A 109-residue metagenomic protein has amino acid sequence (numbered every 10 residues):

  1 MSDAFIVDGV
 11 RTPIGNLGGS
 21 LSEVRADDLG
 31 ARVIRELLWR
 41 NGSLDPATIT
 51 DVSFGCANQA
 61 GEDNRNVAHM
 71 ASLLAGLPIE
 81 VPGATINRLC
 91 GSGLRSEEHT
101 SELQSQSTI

Functional and structural regions predicted by a protein language model:
M1-V24, E36: Condensing-enzyme catalytic core mediating Claisen C-C bond formation in acyl metabolism
D8-V10, N41, C56-A57: Fold-independent oxyanion-binding glycine-rich loops and adjacent beta-strand/coil segments at enzyme active sites
T12-G15, L38-S43, L73-L77: Generic secondary-structure signature for well-ordered alpha-helical cores
V24, S53-S101: Conserved catalytic cysteine-centered active-site region of acyl-thioester-dependent Claisen-condensing enzymes
A26-G42, V67-A71, S96: Short, well-ordered amphipathic alpha-helical segments that serve as non-catalytic structural scaffolds within diverse
S43-T50: Glycine- and aromatic-enriched membrane insertion/assembly motifs of diderm outer-membrane and organelle channel
E102-I109: Positively charged, low-complexity/disordered segments
